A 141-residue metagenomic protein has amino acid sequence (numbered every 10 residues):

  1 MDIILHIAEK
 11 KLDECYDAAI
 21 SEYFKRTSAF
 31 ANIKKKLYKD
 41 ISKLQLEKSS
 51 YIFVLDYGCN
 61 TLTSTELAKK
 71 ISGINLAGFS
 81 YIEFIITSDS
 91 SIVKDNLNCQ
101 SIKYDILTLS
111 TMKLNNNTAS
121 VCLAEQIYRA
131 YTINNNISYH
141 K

Functional and structural regions predicted by a protein language model:
M1-T27: N-terminal beta1-alpha1 ligand-phosphate binding loop
L5, F53, L123: Conserved RecA-like P-loop NTPase ATPase core
H6, K34-K36, L107: General small-molecule cofactor/ligand-binding pocket signal
K11-L12, S90-I92: Conserved nucleotide-binding/hydrolysis micro-motifs of P-loop NTPases
Y16-I20, S64-A68, S120-V121: Conserved strand-to-helix beginnings and helix N-cap segments that scaffold or border functional pockets
E22, K69-S72, Q100-K103: Glycine-rich, phosphate-binding/catalytic loops in enzymes
K25-F84, S88-S91: S-adenosyl-L-methionine/SAH cofactor-binding core of RNA-modifying enzymes
N96-K141: Structured adenosyl-cofactor binding patch, chiefly the S-adenosyl-L-methionine
